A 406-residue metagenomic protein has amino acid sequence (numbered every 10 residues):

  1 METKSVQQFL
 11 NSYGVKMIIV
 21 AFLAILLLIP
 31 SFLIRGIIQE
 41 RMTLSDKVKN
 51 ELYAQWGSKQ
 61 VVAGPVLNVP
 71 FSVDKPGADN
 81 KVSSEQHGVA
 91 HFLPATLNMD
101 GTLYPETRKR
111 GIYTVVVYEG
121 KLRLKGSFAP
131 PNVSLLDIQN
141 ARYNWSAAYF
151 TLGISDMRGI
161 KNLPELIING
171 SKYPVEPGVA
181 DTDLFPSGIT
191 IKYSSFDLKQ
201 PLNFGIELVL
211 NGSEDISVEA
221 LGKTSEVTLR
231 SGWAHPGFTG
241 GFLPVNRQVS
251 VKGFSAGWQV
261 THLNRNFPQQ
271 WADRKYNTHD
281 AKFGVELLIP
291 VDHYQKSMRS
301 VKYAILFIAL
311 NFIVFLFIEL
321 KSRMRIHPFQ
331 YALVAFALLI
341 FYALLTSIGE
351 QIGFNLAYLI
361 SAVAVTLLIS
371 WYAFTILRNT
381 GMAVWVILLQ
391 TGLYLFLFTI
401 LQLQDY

Functional and structural regions predicted by a protein language model:
M1-F9: N-terminal Lys/Arg-rich, disordered targeting/topogenic segments
F9-G36, E40: Hydrophobic alpha-helical transmembrane signal-anchor segments
S31-I34, P290-S300, L401-Q404: Glycine- and acidic
I34-K59: Alpha-helical transmembrane signal-anchor/signal-peptide segments
T43, K47, A54, N68 (+1 more regions): Soluble non-transmembrane domains of integral membrane proteins
V61-P70: Solvent-exposed, non-transmembrane helices and loops of integral membrane proteins
G241, V249-H327: Non-cytosolic juxtamembrane linkers/loops that tether extracellular or periplasmic domains to nearby transmembrane
I305-Y406: Generic detector of multi-pass transmembrane helix bundles and their immediately adjacent loops in polytopic membrane
